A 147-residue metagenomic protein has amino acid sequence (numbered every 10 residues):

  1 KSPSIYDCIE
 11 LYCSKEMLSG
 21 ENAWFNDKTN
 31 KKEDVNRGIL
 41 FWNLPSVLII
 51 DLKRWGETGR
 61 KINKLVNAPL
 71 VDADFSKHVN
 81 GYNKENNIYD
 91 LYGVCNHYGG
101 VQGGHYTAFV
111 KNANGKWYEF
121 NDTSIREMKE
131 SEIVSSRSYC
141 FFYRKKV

Functional and structural regions predicted by a protein language model:
K1-V147: Exposed substrate/partner-binding surface patches
